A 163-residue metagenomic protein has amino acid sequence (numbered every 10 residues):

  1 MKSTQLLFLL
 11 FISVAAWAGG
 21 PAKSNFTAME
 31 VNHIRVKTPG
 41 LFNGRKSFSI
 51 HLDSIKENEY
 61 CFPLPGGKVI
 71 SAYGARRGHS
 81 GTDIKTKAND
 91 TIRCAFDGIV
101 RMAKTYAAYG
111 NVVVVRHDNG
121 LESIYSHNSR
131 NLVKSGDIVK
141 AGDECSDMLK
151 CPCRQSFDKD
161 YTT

Functional and structural regions predicted by a protein language model:
K2-L6, A15-A75: Polar/charged, compositionally biased leader and regulatory segments
I55-C61, G74-T105: Short, glycine/small-residue-enriched coil/turn segments at secondary-structure junctions
E57, K87-D90, S123, N128 (+1 more regions): A structural connector/turn signal
P63, T91-C94, L132, I138: Residue-level "contact hotspot" at macromolecular interaction interfaces
A72, A103-K104, N131, M148-C151: Residue-level recognition of beta-strand microenvironments
K85, R116-D118, T162: A generic structural motif
A95-L132, F157-D158: Zn2+-dependent peptidoglycan hydrolase active-site motif and core
S135-T163: Conserved, short, structured surface segments that act as functional micro-motifs
